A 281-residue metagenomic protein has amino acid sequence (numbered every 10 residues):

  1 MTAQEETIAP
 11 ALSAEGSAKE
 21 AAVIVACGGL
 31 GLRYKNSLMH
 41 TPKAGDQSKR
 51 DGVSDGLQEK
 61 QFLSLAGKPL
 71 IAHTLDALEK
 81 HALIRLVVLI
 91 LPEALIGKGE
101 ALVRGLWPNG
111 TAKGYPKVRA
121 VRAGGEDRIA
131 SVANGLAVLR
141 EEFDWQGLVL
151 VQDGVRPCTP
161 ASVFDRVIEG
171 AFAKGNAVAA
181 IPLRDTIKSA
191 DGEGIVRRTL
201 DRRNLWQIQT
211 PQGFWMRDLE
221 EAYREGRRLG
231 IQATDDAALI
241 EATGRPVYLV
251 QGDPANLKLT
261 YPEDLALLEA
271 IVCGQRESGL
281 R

Functional and structural regions predicted by a protein language model:
M1-A22, G28, K35, D76-A77 (+3 more regions): SAM-dependent methyltransferases
T2-G16, L70-Q146: Conserved N-terminal catalytic core of the sugar/cofactor nucleotidyltransferase
L12, S17-I96: N-terminal glycine-rich phosphate-binding loop and ensuing alpha1 helix
V23-V25, L89, V151, N176-A179: Structural beta-sheet core signal
V25, I71, G135, D153 (+3 more regions): Residue-level signal for inorganic ion chemistry
F143-V155: Short beta-strand-to-loop acidic/aromatic patch adjacent to the donor-nucleotide binding site
C158-V250, R281: Conserved core of the sugar-phosphate nucleotidyltransferase
V247-Q251, L257-T260: Conserved active-site beta-strand element of glycosyltransferases/polysaccharide synthases
